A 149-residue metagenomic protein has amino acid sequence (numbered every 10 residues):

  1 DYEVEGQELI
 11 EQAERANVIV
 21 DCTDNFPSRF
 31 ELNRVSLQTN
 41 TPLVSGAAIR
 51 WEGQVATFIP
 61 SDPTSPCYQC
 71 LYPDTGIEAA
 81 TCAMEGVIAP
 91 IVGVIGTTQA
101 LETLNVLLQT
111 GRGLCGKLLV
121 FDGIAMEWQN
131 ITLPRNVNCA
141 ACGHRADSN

Functional and structural regions predicted by a protein language model:
D1-R29: A structured beta-alpha segment of the ubiquitous adenosine-cofactor-binding alpha/beta core
E8-E11, V55-F58, A80, N130-I131: Short, well-ordered secondary-structure micro-motifs
A16, P60-P66, V137: Short, hinge-like loop/turn segments at secondary-structure boundaries
V18-F58: ADP-ribose/adenylate-binding Rossmann-like module
F26, P90-V94: Short, conserved micro-motifs enriched in small and acidic residues
S65, Q69-A89: The feature captures the short pre-catalytic strand/loop hairpin that immediately precedes and shapes the active-site
T97-R112: Oxidoreductase and adenylate-handling cofactor-binding alpha/beta cores
G111-N149: Phosphate-binding loop/pocket of nucleotide- and phosphate-handling active sites
